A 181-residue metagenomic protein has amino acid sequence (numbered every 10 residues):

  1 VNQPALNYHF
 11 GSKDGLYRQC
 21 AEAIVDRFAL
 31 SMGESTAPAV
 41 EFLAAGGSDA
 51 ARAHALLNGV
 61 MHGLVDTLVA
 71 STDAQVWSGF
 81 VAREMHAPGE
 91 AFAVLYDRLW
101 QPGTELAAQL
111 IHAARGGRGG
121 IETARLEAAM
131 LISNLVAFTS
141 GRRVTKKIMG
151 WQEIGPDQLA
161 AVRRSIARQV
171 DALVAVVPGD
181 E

Functional and structural regions predicted by a protein language model:
V1-C20: Helix-turn-helix
S12, D73, A87, A91 (+2 more regions): Alpha-helical structural elements of signaling/regulatory helical domains
G15-F42, A55, G59, G63 (+2 more regions): Alpha-helical structural segments
F28, M32, T36, G89 (+2 more regions): Short amphipathic alpha-helical interaction/hinge segments
A39-L43, M85-P88, R142, V177: Secondary-structure edge/capping motif, primarily at the C-terminal ends of alpha-helices and the immediately following
L43-A51: Acidic/polar-rich, low-aromatic alpha-helical coiled-coil "stalk/assembly" segments that mediate dimerization
A55, G59-A70, Q101-L126, M130-E181: C-terminal peripheral helix-coil segments that are non-catalytic and often amphipathic
T72-D97, R142-K147: Amphipathic alpha-helical segments used for helix-helix packing
